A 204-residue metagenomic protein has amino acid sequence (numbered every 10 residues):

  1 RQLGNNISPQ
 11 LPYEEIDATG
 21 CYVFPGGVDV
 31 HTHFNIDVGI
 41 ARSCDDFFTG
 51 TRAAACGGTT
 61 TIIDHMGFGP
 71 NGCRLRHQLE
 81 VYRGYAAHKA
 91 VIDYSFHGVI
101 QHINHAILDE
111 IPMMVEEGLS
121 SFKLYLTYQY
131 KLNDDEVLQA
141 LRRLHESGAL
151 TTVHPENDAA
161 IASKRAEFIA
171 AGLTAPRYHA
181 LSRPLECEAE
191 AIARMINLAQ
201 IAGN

Functional and structural regions predicted by a protein language model:
R1-P25: Histidine-rich, glycine-flanked metal-binding segment
N6, M66-F68, V99, L126-T127 (+1 more regions): Short, ordered loop/turn segments at secondary-structure junctions
I16-D17, D64, F96-G98, K123-L124 (+1 more regions): General beta-strand structural signal in soluble alpha/beta enzymes
C21, I40-D93, Q101-S120, L138-E146 (+1 more regions): Alpha-helical scaffold segments that flank or form the walls of functional sites
G26-G39, T152-E156: Histidine-centered catalytic micro-motifs
A106-N204: Histidine/acidic residue-rich metal-binding segments in metalloenzymes
